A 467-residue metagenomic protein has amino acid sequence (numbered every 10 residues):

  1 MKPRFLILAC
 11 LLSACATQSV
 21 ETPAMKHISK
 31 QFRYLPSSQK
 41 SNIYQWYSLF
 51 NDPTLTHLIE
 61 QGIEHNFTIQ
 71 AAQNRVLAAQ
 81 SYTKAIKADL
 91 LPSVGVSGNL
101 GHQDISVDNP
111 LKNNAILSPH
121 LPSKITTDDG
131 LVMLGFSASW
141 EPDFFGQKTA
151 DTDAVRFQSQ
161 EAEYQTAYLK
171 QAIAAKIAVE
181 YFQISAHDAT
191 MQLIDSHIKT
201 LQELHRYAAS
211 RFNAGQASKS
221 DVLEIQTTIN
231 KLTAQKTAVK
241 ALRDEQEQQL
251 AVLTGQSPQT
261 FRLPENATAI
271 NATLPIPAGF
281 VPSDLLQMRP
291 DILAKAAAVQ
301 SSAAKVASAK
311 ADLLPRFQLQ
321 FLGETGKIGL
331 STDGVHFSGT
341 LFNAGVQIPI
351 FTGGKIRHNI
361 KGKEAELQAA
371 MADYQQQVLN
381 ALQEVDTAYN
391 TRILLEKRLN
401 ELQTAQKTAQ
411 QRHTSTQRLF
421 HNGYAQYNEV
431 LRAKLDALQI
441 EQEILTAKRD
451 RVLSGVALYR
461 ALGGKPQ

Functional and structural regions predicted by a protein language model:
M1-E64, K112-L117, R156, K240-D284 (+1 more regions): Terminal intrinsically disordered/low-complexity segments used for targeting and assembly
L55-H57, A78, L131-M133, V179 (+2 more regions): Transmembrane beta-barrel architecture of outer-membrane proteins
Q70, S93-N113, P122-D128, S139-Y168 (+4 more regions): Small/polar (Gly/Ser/Thr/Ala-rich) solvent-exposed segments that form structured loops/beta-strands/short helices used
V132-A138, V281, T340-V346: Hydrophobic, lipid-facing positions within transmembrane beta-strands of outer-membrane proteins
Y164-V281, T391, L395, S415 (+2 more regions): Periplasmic alpha-helical coiled-coil/stalk elements that build and connect Gram-negative outer-membrane
F212-Q216, F420-Y424, A461-K465: A short glycine-centered flexible hinge/capping loop motif at secondary-structure junctions
A294, A298-L314: Long hydrophobic segments that form regular secondary structure
